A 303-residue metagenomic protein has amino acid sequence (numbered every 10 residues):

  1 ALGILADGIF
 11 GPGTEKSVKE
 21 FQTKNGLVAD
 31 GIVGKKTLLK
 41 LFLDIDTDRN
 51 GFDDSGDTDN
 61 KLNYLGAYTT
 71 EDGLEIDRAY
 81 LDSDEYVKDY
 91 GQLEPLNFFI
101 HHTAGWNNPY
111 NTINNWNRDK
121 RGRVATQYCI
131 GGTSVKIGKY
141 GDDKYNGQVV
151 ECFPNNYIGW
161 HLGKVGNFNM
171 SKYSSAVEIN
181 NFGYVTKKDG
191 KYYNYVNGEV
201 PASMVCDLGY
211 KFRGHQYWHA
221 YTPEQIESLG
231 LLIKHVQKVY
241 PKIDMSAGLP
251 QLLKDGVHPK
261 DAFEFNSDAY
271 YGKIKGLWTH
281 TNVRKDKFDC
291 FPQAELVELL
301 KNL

Functional and structural regions predicted by a protein language model:
A1-L43: Short acidic, glycine/serine/threonine-rich helix-capping segments at coil-helix boundaries
D7, D30, L96-N97, K275: Conserved acidic residues
I9, G56-D59, A79: Intrinsically disordered, low-complexity regions of eukaryotic proteins
G13, S17, G34-K36, K40 (+6 more regions): A broad, structure-centric signal for solvent-exposed, well-ordered loop/edge residues that line or flank functional
K16, D44, N50-G66, G183-L303: Basic/polar, cationic surfaces and motifs that engage anionic cell-wall and phosphate/carboxylate ligands
L38-L39, I113-N114, V297-K301: Generic detector of well-ordered alpha-helical segments enriched in charged/polar residues, highlighting helical
A67-K242: Active-site-adjacent loop/helix surface patches within enzyme catalytic domains that shape the substrate-binding cleft
